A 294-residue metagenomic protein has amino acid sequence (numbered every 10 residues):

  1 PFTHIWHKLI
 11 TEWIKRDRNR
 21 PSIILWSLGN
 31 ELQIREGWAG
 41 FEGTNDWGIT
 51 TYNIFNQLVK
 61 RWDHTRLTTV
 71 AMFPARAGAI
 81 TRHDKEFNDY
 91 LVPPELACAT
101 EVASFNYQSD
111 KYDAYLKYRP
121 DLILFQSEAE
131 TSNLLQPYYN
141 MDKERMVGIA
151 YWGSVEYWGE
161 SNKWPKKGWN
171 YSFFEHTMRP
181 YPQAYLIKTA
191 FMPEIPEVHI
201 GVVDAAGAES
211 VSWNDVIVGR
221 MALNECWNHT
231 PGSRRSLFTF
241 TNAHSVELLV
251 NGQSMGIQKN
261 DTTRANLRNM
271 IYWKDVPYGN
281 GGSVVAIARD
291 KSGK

Functional and structural regions predicted by a protein language model:
F2-I24, F55-L58, F87, Q108: An active-site-proximal structural segment forming one wall of the substrate-binding cleft that immediately precedes
F2-I5, G43-W47: Alpha-helix N-cap and loop-to-helix initiation/capping positions
E12-N45, P74: Active-site groove signature of glycoside hydrolases
I24-S27, E36, G48-A79, P94-K294: Substrate-binding clefts and catalytic carboxylate motifs of secreted carbohydrate-active enzymes
I80-E86: Coiled-coil termination/hinge junctions
